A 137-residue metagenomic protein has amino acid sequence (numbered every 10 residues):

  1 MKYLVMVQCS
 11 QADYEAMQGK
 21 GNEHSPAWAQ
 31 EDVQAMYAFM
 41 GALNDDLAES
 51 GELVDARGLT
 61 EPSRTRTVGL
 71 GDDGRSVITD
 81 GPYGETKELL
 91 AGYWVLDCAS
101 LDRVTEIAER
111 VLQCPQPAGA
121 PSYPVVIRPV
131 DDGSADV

Functional and structural regions predicted by a protein language model:
M1-V137: Conserved, structured core segments of small domains
